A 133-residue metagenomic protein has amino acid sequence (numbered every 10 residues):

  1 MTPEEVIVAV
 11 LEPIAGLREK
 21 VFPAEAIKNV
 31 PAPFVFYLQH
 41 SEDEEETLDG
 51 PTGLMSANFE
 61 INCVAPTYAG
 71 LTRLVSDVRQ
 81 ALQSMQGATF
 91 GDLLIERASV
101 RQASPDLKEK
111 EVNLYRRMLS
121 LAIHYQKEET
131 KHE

Functional and structural regions predicted by a protein language model:
M1-P51, R73, M85-L94, H132-E133: Small/polar-rich, solvent-exposed N-terminal microdomains that initiate assembly or binding
P33, A57, A103: Short beta-strand or tight-loop elements that sit immediately N-terminal to catalytic metal-binding acidic residues
L48-L54, E109-V112: Short, solvent-exposed beta-strand/turn "edge" segments of beta-rich domains on protein surfaces
G53-L71, V78, L114-Q126: Oligomerization/assembly interface segments of phage tail-like spikes and tubes
D77-Q83: Long, well-ordered alpha-helical scaffolding segments within enzyme catalytic domains, especially pronounced
Q83-E129, E133: Acidic-leaning, charged glycine-interspersed low-complexity segments
